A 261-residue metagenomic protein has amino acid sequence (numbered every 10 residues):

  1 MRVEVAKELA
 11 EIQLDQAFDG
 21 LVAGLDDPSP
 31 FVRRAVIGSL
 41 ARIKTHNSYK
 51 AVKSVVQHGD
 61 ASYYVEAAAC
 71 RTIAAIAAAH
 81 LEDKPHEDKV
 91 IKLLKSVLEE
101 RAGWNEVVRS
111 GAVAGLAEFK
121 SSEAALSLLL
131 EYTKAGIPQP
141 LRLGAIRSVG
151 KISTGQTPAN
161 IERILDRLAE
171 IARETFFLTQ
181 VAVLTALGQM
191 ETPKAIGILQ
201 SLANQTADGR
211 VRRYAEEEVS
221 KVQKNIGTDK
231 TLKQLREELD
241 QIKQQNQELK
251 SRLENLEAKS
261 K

Functional and structural regions predicted by a protein language model:
R2, R33, E66, N105-R109 (+3 more regions): Residue-level detector of extended alpha-helical repeat arrays and alpha-solenoid scaffolds
L14-D26, T45-H58, A79-E100, S121-T133 (+3 more regions): Amphipathic alpha-helical scaffolding segments comprising HEAT/armadillo-like alpha-solenoid repeats
P28-S29, D60-S62, R101-N105, I137-P138 (+2 more regions): Short inter-helical turns and helix N-cap capping residues of alpha-solenoid HEAT/ARM repeat scaffolds
Q139, L143-F177: Alpha-helical adaptor scaffolds
F177-D208, R213-Y214, E218, K224-N225: Extended alpha-helical scaffolding segments
K224-K261: Long, leucine- and charge-enriched amphipathic alpha-helices that form heptad-repeat coiled-coil/leucine-zipper-like
